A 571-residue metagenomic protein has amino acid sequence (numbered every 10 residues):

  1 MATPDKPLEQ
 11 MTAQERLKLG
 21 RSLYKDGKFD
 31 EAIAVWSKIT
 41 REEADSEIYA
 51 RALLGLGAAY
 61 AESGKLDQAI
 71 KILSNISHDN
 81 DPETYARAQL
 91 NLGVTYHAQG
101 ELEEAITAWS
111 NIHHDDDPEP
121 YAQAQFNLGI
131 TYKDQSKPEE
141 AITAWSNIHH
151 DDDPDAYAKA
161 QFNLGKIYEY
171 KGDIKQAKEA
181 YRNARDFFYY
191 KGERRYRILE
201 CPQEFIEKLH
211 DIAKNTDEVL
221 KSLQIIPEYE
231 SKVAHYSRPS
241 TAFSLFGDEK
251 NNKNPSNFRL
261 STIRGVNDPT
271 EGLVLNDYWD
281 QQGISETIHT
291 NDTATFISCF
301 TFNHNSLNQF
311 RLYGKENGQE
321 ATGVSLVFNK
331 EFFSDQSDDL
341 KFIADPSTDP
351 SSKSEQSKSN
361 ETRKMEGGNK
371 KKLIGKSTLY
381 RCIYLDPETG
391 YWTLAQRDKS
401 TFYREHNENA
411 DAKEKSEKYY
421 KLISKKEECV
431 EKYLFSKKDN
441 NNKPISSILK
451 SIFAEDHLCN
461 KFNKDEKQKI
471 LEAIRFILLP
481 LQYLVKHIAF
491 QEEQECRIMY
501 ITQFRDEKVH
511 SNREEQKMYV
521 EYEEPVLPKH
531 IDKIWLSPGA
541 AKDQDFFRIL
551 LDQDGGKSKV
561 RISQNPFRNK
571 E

Functional and structural regions predicted by a protein language model:
Q14, E47-R51, R87, Q123 (+1 more regions): Start-of-helix register in tetratricopeptide repeats
K25, G55, N127, N163-G172 (+1 more regions): Partner-binding and oligomerization surfaces adjacent to conserved cores of proteins that assemble macromolecular
